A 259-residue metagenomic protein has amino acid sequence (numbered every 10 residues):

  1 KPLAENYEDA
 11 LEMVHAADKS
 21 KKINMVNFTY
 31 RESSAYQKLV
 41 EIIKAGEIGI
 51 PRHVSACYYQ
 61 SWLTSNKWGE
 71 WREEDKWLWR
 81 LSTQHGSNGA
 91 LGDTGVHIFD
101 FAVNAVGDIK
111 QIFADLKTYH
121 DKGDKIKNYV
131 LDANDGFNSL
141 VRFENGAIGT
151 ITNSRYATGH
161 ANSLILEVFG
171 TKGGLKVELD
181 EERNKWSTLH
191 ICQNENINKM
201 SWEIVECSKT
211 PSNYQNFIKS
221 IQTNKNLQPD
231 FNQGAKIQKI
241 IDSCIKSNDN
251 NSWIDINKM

Functional and structural regions predicted by a protein language model:
K1-E32, G46: Beta-strand-loop-alpha-helix segment that lines the small-molecule cofactor/substrate pocket of alpha/beta enzymes
D9-I23, E144, S187, S201 (+1 more regions): C-terminal helix-rich "cap/oligomerization" subdomain common to oxidoreductases
L11, S33-Q37, G89, V96-V103 (+2 more regions): A structural signal for well-ordered alpha-helical segments within the folded catalytic domains of diverse enzymes
I23-M25, S55, R80, F113 (+2 more regions): Structural detector of well-ordered beta-strand residues that form the stable sheet scaffold of enzyme domains
Y30-V130, N251: Predominantly a Rossmann-like dinucleotide-binding segment in NAD(P)-dependent oxidoreductases
R72-E74, F99-R183, P211-K225: Contiguous beta-strand/loop segments that form the cofactor/metal-binding neighborhood of enzyme cores
L166, E182-N196: Short polybasic amphipathic segments
I197-E206: C-terminal "lid/loop" region of Rossmann-like NAD(P)-dependent oxidoreductases
